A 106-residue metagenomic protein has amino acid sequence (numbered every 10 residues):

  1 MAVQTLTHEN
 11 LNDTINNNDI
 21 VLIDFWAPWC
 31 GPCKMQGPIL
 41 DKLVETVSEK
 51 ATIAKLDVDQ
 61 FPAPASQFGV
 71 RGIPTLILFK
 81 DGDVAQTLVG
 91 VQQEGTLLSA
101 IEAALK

Functional and structural regions predicted by a protein language model:
A2, W26, T52-A54: Conserved Rossmann-like nucleotide-binding pocket used by diverse enzymes that bind dinucleotide cofactors
V3-I20, P62: A short beta-strand-turn-helix
D19, W26-W29, G72: Short pre-active-site segment immediately N-terminal to redox-active cysteine/selenocysteine motifs in thiol-based
L22-I23, I53, L76: Hydrophobic beta-strand anchors of alpha/beta hydrolase catalytic cores
K34-V47: Typically the conserved alpha-helix immediately C-terminal to a functionally engaged Cys/Sec in thioredoxin-like
D57-D59: Conserved acidic residues
P62, F68-I77: Structural micro-motif
K80-K106: Non-catalytic, surface beta->alpha helical segment in thiol-disulfide oxidoreductase systems
